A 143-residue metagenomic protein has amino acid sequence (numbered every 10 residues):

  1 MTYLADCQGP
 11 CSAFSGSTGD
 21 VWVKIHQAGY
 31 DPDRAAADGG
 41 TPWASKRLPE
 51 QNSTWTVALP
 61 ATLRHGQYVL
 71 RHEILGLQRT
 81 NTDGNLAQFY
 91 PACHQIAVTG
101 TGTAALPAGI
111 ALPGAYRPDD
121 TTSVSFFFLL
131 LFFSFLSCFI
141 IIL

Functional and structural regions predicted by a protein language model:
M1-T54, L77-L143: Peripheral, solvent-exposed domain-edge segments that often transition into intrinsically disordered/low-complexity
A58-L59, G76: Short acidic/polar micro-motifs centered on Gly/Asp/Asn
L59, R64-G66: A glycine-anchored, Pro-Gly-centered beta-turn/N-cap motif
Y68-H72: A short tyrosine-centered beta-strand micro-motif
